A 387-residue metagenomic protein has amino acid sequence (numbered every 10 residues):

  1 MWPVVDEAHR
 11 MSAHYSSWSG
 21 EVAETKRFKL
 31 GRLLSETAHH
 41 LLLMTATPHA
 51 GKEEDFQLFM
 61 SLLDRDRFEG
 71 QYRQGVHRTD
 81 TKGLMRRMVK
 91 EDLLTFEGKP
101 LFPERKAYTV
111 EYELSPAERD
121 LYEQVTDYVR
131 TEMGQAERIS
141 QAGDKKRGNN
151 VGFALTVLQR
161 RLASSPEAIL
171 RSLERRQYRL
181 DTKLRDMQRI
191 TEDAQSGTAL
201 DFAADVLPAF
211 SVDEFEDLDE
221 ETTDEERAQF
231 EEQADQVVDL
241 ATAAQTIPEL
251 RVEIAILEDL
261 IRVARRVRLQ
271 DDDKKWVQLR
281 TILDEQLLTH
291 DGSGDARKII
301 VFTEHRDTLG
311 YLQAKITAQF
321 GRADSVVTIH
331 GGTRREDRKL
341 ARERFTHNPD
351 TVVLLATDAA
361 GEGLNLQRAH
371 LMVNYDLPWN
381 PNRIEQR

Functional and structural regions predicted by a protein language model:
M1-H49, E54-V206: Inter-lobe coupling linker of SF2 helicases/translocases
W2, V352-V353, L371: Short, Asp-centered acidic motifs that coordinate Mg2+ and/or phosphate in catalytic or ligand-binding sites
H9-S16, P48, D307, A360-G361 (+2 more regions): Catalytic acidic motif of RecA-like/P-loop NTPases
D55-L58, L364-D376: A short beta-strand element within the Helicase C-terminal
F102-E113, G148, R160-R161, L170-T351: Conserved Helicase C-terminal RecA-like lobe
E343, H347-N348, L355, L364 (+1 more regions): AAA+ P-loop NTPase catalytic core and its hallmark functional loops
P381-R387: Conserved SF2 helicase motif VI
